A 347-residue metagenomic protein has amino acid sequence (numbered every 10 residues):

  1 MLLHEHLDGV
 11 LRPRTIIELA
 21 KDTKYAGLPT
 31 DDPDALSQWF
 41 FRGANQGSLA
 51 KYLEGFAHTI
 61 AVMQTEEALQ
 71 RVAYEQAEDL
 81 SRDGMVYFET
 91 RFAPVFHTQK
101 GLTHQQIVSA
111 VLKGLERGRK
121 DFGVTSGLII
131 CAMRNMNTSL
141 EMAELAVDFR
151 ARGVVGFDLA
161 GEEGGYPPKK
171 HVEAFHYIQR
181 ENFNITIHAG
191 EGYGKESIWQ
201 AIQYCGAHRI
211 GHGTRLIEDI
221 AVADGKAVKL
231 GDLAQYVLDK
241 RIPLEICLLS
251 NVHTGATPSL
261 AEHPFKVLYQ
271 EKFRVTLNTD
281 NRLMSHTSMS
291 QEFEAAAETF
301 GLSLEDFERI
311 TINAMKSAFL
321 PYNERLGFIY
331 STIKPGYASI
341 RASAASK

Functional and structural regions predicted by a protein language model:
M1-F183, E191-R209, R215-K347: Metal-cofactor-binding active-site regions of metalloenzymes
H188: Short HxH-centered metal-ligating active-site micro-motif
